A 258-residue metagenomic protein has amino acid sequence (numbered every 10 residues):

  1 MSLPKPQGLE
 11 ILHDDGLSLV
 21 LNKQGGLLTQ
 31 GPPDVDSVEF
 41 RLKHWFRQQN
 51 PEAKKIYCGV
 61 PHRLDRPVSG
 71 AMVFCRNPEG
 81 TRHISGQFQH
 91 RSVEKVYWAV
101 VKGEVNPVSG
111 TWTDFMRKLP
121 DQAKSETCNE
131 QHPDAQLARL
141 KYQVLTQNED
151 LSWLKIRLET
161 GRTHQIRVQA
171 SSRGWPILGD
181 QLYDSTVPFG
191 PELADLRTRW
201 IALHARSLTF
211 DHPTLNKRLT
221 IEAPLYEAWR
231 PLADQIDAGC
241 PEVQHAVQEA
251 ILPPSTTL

Functional and structural regions predicted by a protein language model:
M1-L258: RNA pseudouridine synthases
